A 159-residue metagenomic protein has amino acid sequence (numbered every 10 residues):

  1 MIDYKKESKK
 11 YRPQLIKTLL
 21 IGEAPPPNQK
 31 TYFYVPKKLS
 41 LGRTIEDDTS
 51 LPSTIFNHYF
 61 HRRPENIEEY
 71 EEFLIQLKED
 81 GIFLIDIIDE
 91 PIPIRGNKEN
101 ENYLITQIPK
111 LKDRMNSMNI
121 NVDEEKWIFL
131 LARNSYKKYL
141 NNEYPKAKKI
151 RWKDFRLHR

Functional and structural regions predicted by a protein language model:
M1-R151, F155-H158: A polyanion-binding, active-site-adjacent surface
